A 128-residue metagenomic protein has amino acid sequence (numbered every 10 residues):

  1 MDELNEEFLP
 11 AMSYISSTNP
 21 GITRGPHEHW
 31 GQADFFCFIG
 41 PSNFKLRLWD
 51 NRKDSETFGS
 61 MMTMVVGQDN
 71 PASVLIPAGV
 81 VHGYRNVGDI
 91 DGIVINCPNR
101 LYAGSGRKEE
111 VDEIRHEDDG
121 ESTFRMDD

Functional and structural regions predicted by a protein language model:
M1-D69, V87-D128: Non-catalytic, conserved peripheral segments adjacent to functional cores
Q68-I76: Short, exposed beta-strand "edge-strand" segments with a Pro/Gly-rich flavor and a Y/T-containing core
V74, H82-G88: Short beta-strand His + acidic residue motifs that chelate non-heme Fe in jelly-roll/DSBH and cupin folds
